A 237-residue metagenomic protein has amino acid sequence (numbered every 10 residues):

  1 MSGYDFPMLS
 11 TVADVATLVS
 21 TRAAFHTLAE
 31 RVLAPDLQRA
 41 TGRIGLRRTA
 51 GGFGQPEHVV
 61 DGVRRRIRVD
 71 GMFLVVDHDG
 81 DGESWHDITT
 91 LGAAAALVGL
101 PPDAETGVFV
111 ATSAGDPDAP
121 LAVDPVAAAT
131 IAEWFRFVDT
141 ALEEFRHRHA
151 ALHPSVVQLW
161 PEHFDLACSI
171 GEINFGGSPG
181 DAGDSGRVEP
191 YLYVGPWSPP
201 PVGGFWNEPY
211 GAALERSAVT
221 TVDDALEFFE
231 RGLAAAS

Functional and structural regions predicted by a protein language model:
M1-D70: N-terminal ordered "arm"
D5-V15, H78-D81, T112-A127, A212-V219: Charged, low-complexity surface segments at secondary-structure and domain boundaries
L18-D36, W134-R146, A225-L233: Short, Φ-rich (hydrophobic/aromatic) sequence segments
T41-M72, H153-P196: Amphipathic, interaction-prone secondary-structure segments
T49, T89-T90, D124, E215: Alpha-helix initiation/capping motif
R65-T112: Hydrophobic, ordered structural segments
G92-V157: Surface-exposed beta-loop interaction hotspot
P201-S237: Long, compositionally biased interface segments
